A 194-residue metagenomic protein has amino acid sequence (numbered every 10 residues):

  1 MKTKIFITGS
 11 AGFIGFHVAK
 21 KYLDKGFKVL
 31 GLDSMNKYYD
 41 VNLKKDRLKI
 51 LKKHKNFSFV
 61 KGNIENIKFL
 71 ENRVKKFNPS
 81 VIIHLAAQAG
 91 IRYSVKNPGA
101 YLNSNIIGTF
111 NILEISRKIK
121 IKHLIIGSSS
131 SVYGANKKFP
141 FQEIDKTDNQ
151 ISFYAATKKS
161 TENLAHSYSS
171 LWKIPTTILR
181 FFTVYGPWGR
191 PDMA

Functional and structural regions predicted by a protein language model:
M1-V184: N-terminal Rossmann-like NAD(P)+-binding domain of SDR-like oxidoreductases, especially those catalyzing
P187-A194: Substrate-binding strand-loop-helix patch in Rossmann-like NAD(P)-dependent oxidoreductase/epimerase domains
